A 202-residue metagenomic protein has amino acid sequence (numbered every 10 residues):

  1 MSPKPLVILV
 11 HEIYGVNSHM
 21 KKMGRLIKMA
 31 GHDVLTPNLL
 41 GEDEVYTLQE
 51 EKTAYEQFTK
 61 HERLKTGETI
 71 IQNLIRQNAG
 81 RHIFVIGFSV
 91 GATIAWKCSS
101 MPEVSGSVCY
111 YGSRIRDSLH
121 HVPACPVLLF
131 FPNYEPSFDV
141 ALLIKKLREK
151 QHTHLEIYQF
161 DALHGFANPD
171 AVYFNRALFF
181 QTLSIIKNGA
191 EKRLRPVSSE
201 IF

Functional and structural regions predicted by a protein language model:
S2-A79, N168: Serine-hydrolase catalytic machinery in alpha/beta-hydrolase-like enzymes
K22-M23, F138-R148: Short alpha-helix in the alpha/beta-hydrolase fold that links the catalytic acid
I27, C98-S99: Aromatic pocket-lining residues of Rossmann-like dinucleotide-binding sites
N78-F88: Alpha/beta-hydrolase fold nucleophile elbow
G87-G91, A95: Gly/Ala-rich beta-loop-alpha elbow adjacent to hydrolase catalytic centers
E103-S113: A conserved short beta-strand
L128-F131: Short beta-strand/loop motif that positions the catalytic acidic residue of the alpha/beta-hydrolase fold
H154-F202: C-terminal catalytic histidine-bearing segment of alpha/beta-hydrolase fold enzymes
